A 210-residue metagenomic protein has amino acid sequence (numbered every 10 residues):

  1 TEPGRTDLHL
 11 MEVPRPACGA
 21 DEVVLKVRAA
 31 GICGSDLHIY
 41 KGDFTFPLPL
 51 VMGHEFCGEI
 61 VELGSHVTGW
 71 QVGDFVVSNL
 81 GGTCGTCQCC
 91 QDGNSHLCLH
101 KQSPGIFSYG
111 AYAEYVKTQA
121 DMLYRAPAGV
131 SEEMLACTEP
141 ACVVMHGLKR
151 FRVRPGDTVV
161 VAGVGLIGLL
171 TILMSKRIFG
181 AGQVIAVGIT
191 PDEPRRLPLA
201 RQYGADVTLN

Functional and structural regions predicted by a protein language model:
T1-D7: Extracellular beta-rich ligand/substrate-recognition surface
M11, Y124, D206-L209: Structural signal for short hydrophobic segments within the conserved structured cores of catalytic domains across
P14-A30, D43-Q88, P127-G129: Glycine-rich beta-strand-centered segment in the early N-terminal region that forms part of a ligand/cofactor-binding
S35-Y40: Cytochrome P450 core scaffold surrounding the K-helix E-X-X-R motif and the conserved "meander" helix-loop region
D74, E114, D206: Conserved acidic residues
C84-A162, D192: NAD(P)H dinucleotide-binding glycine-rich loop of Rossmann-like/cofactor-binding domains, especially the beta1-alpha1
V130-N210: Mid-domain Rossmann-like dinucleotide-binding core that forms the NAD(H)/NADP(H) cofactor-binding site
